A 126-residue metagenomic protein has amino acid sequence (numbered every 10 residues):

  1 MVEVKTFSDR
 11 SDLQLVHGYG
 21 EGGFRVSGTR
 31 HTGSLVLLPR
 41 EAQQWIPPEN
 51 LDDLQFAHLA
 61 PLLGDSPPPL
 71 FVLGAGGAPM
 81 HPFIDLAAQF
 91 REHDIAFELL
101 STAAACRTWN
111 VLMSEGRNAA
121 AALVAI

Functional and structural regions predicted by a protein language model:
M1-A57, S114-I126: Non-catalytic interface/targeting segments
Y19, P82-D85, A104-R107: Short Gly/charged-rich anion-binding patches and loops
Q44-I46, P79-P82, T108: Short active-site-adjacent helix-start/loop capping segments
Q55-L63, T108-W109: Short, charged beta->alpha transition segments
L62-E98: Mid-chain, well-packed structural core segment of small domains
L73-A78, T102-A103, V124-I126: Beta-hairpin (beta-strand-turn-beta-strand) motif
Q89-H93, V111, N118: Structured, non-membrane catalytic/scaffold regions adjacent to prosthetic-group chemistry
A96-C106: A short glycine-rich beta-strand->turn/loop micro-motif centered on a GG-aromatic cluster
